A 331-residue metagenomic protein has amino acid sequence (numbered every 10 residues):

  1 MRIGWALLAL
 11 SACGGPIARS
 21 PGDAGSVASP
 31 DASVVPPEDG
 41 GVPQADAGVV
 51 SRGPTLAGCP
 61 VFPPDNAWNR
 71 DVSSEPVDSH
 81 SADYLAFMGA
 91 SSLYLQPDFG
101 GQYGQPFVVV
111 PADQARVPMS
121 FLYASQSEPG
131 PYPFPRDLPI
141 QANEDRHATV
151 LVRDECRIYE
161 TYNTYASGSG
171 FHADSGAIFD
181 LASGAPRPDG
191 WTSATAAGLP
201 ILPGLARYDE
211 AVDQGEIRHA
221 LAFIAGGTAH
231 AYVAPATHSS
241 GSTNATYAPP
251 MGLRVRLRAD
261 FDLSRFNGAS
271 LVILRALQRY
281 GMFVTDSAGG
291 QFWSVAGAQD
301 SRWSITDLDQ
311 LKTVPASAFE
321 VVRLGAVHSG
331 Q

Functional and structural regions predicted by a protein language model:
M1-S51: Ser/Thr-rich, Pro/Gly/Ala-heavy low-complexity intrinsically disordered linkers and tails of secreted extracellular
G48-Q331: Short, surface-exposed polybasic-aromatic patches that bind anionic ligands, especially phosphate groups
